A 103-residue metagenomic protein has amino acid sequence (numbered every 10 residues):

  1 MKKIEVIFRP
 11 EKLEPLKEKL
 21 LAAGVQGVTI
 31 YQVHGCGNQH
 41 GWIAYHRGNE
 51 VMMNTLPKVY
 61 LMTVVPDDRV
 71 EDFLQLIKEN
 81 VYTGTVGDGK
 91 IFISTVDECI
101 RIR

Functional and structural regions predicted by a protein language model:
M1-R103: Positively charged, small/polar-rich N-terminal and surface patches that mediate targeting and assembly and bind
